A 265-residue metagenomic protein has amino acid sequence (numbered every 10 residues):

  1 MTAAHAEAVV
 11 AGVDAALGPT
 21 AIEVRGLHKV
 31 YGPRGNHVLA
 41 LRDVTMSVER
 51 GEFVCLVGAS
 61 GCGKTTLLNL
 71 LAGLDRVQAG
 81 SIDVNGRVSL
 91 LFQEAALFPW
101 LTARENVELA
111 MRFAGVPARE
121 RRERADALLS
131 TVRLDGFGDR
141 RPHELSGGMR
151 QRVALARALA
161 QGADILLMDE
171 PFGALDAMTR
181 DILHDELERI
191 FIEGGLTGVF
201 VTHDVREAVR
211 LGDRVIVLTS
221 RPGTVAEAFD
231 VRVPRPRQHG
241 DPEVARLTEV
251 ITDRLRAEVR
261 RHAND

Functional and structural regions predicted by a protein language model:
V57-A59: The feature captures the beta-strand-to-loop junction immediately N-terminal to the Walker
A72: Helix-to-loop junction immediately C-terminal to a conserved catalytic motif
R87-S89, R112, R119-F137, R189: Conserved ABC ATPase "signature" region
L101-E108: Short coil-to-helix segment of the ABC ATPase nucleotide-binding domain corresponding to the Q-loop/switch region
R141-L145, M149: Conserved ABC ATPase signature
L155: Hydrophobic anchor residue at the start of the ABC signature
A160-D164: A short, proline-enriched helix->beta-strand linker immediately N-terminal to the Walker B motif in ABC-type P-loop
